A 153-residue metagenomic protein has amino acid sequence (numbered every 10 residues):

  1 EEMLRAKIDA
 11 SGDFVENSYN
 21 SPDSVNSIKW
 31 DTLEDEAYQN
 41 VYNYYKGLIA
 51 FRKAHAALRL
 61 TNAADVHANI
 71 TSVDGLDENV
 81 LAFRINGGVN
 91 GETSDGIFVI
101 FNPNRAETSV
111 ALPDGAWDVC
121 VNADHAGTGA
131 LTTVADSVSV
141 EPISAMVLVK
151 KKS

Functional and structural regions predicted by a protein language model:
E1-D114: Loop/helix patches that line or flank the sugar-binding groove of alpha-linked glycan CAZymes
T32, R84-G87, V121, P142 (+1 more regions): Pocket-edge structural micro-motifs
V41, D118-C120, D136: A broadly tuned, weak detector of single residues within folded domains
L60, A126-A130: Acidic Ser/Thr/Pro-rich low-complexity disordered segments that often serve as glycosylated linkers/stalks around
G91, V119, L131-T133: Intrinsically disordered, low-complexity, compositionally biased regions/tails
F98-F101, V119-C120, V147-V149: Conserved active-site loop/cleft motifs that coordinate metal ions or position small ligands
D114-A126: Solvent-exposed beta-hairpin/edge-strand motifs
L131-S153: C-terminal beta-strand-rich structural cap/linker in extracellular carbohydrate-active enzymes
